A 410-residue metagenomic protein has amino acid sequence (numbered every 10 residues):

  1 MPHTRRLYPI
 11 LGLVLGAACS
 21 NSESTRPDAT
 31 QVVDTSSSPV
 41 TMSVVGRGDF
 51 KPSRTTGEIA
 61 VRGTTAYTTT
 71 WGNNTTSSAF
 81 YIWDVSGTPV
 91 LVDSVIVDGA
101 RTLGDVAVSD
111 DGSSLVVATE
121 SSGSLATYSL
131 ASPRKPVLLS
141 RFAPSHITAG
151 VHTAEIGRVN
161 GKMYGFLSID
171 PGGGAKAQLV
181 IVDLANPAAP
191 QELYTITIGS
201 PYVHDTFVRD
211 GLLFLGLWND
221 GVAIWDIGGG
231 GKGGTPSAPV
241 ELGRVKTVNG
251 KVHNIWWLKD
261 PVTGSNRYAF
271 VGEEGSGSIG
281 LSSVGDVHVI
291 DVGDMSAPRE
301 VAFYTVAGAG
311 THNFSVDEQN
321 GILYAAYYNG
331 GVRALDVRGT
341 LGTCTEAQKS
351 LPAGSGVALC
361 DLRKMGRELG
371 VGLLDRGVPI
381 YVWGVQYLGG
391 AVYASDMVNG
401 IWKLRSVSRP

Functional and structural regions predicted by a protein language model:
M1-P9: Bacterial N-terminal signal peptides that target proteins for export
P9-I10, V337: General helical structural elements
G12-L13, A353: Residue-level signal for mature regions of secreted extracellular proteins and peptides
G16-A18: C-terminal motif of bacterial Sec signal peptides marking the signal peptidase cleavage site
N21-P410: Feature marking well-ordered beta-strand scaffolds used for ligand recognition
